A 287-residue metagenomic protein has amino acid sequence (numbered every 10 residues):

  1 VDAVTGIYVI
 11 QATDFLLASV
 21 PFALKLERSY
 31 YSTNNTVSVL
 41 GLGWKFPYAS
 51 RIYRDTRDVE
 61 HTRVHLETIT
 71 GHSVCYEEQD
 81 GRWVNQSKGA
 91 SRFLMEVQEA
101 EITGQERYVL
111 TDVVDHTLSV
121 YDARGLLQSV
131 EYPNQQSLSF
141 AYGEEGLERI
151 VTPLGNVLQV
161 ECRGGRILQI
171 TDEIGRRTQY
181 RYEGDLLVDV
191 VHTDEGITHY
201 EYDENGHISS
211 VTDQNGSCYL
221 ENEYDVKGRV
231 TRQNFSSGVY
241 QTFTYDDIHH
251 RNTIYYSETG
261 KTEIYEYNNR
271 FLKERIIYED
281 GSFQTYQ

Functional and structural regions predicted by a protein language model:
V1-L40: Intrinsically disordered, low-complexity segments enriched in small residues
L26, S32, L42-F46, Y53-Q287: Extended charged/polar low-complexity repeat regions
